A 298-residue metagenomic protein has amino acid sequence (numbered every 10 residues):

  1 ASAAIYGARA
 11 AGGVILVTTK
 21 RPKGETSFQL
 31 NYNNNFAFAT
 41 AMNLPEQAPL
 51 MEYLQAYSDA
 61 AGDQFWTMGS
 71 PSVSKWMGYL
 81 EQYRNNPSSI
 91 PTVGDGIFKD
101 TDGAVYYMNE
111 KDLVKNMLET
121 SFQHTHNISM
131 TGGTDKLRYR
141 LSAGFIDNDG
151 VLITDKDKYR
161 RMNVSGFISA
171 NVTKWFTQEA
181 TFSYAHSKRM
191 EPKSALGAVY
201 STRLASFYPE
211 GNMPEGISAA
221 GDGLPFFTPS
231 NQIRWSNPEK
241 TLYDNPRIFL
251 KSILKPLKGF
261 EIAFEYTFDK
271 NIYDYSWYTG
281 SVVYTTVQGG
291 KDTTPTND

Functional and structural regions predicted by a protein language model:
A1-N31, Q123-T125, R138: A beta-strand signature from Gram-negative outer-membrane beta-barrel systems, especially the internal plug domain
T19, Y32, I128-T134, G166-A170 (+1 more regions): Residues on the lipid-exposed face of transmembrane beta-strands in outer-membrane beta-barrel proteins
G24-M108, I146, G150-R247, A263-E265 (+1 more regions): Surface-exposed loop/interface segments of Gram-negative outer-membrane beta-barrel transport/assembly proteins
L113-K115: Surface-exposed cleft-lining segments at the edges of enzyme active sites
M117-S121: Short Gly/Pro-enriched turn/cap motifs at secondary-structure boundaries
Q123, T134-D135, N171-T177, K255-L257: Outer-membrane beta-barrel channels and translocator barrels
F260: An active-site-proximal structural segment forming one wall of the substrate-binding cleft that immediately precedes
